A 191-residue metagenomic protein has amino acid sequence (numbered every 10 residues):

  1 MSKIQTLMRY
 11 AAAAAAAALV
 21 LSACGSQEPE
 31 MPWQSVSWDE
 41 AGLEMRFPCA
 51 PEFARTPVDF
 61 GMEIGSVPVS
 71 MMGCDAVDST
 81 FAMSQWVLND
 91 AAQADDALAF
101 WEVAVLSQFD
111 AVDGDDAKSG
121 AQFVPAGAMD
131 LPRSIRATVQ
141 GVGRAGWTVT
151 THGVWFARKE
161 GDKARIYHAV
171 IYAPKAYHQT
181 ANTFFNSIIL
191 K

Functional and structural regions predicted by a protein language model:
S2-A12: Bacterial N-terminal signal peptides that target proteins for export
A12-A13, S26: Intrinsic disorder/low-complexity segments in short proteins, especially the signal peptide and propeptide regions
A14-A18: Alpha-helical transmembrane segments
L21-A23: C-terminal motif of bacterial Sec signal peptides marking the signal peptidase cleavage site
G25-P68, G120-L131, N182-S187, K191: N-terminal "mature-domain start" segment
P68-A92, A97-F100, Q108-D110, G114 (+1 more regions): Short, well-structured beta-strand
